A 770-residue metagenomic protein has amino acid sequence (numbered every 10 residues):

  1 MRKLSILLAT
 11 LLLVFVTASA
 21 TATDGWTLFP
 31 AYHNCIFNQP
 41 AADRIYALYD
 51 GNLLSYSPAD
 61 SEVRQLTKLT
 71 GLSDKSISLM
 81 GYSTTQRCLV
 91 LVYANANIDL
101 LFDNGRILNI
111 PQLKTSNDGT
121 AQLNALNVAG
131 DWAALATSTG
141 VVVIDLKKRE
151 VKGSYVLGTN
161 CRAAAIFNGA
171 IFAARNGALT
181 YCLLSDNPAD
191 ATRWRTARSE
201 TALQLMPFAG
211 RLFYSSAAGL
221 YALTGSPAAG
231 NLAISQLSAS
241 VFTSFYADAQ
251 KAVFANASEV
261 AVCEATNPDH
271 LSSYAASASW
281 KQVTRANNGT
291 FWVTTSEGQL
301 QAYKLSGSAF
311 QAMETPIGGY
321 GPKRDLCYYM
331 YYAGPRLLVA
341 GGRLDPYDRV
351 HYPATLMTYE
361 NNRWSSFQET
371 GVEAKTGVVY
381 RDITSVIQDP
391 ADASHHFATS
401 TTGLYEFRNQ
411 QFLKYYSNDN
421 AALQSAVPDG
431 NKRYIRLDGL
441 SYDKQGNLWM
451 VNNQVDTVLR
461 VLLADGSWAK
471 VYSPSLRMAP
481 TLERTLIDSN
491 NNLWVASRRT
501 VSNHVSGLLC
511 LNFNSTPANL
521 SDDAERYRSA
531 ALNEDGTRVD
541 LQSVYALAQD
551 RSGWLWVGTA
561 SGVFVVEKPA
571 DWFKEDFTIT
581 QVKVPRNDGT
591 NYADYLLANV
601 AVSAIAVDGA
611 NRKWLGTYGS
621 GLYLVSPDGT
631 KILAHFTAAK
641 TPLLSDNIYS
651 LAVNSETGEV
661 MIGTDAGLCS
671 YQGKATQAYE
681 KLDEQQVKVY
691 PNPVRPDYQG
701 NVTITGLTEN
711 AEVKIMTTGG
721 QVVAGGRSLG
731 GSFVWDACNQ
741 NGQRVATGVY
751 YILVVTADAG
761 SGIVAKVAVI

Functional and structural regions predicted by a protein language model:
T23-A41, K68-T84, I110-A129, G153-N168 (+12 more regions): Short coil-to-beta transitions that initiate beta-strands within beta-rich domains
R44-A47, C88-L91, W132-A134, A170-A173 (+11 more regions): Conserved beta-propeller blade signature
L54, A96-N97, G140, A178-T180 (+10 more regions): Short glycine/acidic-enriched loop and turn motifs that connect beta-strands
G105, L184-P188, S226-A228, G307-S308 (+7 more regions): Short loop/turn segments immediately following beta-strands, especially the blade-tip and inter-blade linker loops
K681-K714, S732-W735: Glycine-centered coil/turn sites that cap beta-strands in beta-rich domains
E712-V723, Y750: Short, glycine-anchored, charge-dense loop/turn motifs used at functional sites
V722-V745, T756-S761: Glycine-centered tight-turn motifs at strand-turn-strand junctions
Y751-I770: C-terminal tail/sorting-segment detector
